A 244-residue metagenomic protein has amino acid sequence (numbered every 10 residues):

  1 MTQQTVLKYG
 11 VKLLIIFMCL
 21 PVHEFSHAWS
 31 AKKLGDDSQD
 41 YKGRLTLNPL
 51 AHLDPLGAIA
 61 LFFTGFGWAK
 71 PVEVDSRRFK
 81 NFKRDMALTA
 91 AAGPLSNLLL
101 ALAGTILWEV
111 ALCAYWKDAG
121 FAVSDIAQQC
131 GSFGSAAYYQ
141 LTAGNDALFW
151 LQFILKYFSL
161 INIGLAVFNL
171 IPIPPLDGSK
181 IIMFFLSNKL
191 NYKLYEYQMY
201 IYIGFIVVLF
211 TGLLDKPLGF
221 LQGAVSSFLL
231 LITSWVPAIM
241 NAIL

Functional and structural regions predicted by a protein language model:
M1-L244: Hydrophobic transmembrane alpha-helices and their immediate loop junctions in multi-pass integral membrane proteins
